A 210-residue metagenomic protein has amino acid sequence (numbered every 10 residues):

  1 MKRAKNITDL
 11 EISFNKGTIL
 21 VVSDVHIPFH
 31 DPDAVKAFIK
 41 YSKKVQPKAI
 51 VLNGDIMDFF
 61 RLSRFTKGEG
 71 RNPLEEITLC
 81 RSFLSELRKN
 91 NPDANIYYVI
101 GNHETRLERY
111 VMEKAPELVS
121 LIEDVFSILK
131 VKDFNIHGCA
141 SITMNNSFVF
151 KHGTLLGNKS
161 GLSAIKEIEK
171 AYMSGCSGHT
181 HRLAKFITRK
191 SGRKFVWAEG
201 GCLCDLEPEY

Functional and structural regions predicted by a protein language model:
M1-V22, F29: Acidic, histidine-bearing metal-coordination/catalytic regions of metal-dependent phosphoesterases
K2-A4, P32-D33, V131-F134, L156-S160: Short gly/ser/thr-rich secondary-structure transition/capping motifs
N6-T8, K36-I39, S82-S85, I136-I142 (+1 more regions): A generic local structural motif
L10-L20, S141-V149, F195: Beta-strand-turn-beta hairpins that frame and shape the catalytic cleft of phosphate-ester-processing enzymes
G17-I19, A49-V51, F148-V149, S174-C176: Structural motif
V22, I27-K132: Core catalytic region of metal-dependent phosphoesterases/phosphodiesterases, especially metallo-beta-lactamase-like
F126-N145: Short acidic low-complexity segments
S147-V149, G153-Y210: Conserved beta-sheet core of the metallophosphoesterase superfamily
